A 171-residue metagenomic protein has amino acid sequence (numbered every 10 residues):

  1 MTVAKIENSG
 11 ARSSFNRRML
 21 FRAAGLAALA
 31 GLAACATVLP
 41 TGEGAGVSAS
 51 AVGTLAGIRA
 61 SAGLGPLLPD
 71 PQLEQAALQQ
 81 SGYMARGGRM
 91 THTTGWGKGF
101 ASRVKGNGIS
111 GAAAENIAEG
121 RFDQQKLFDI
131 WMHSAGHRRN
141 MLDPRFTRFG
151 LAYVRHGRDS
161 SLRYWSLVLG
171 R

Functional and structural regions predicted by a protein language model:
M1-F15, M19, A23-A34: N-terminal secretory signal peptides
T2, I6-E7, F122-R171: Disulfide-stabilized extracellular recognition modules
L32-L55: Bacterial Sec signal peptide processing site at the extreme N-terminus
G44-A45, D70, M90, L127: A generic secondary-structure micro-motif detector that highlights 1-2 residue hydrophobic/ambivalent hotspots embedded
A49, G53-G57, Q75-G82, S102 (+5 more regions): Solvent-exposed, polar/charged alpha-helical surfaces in well-ordered, non-transmembrane soluble domains, broadly
A62-Q75, G88-W96, A114, R138-P144 (+1 more regions): Surface-exposed patches in mature extracellular/periplasmic domains of secreted proteins
E74-F122: Short, surface-exposed glycine/acidic/tryptophan-bearing loops
